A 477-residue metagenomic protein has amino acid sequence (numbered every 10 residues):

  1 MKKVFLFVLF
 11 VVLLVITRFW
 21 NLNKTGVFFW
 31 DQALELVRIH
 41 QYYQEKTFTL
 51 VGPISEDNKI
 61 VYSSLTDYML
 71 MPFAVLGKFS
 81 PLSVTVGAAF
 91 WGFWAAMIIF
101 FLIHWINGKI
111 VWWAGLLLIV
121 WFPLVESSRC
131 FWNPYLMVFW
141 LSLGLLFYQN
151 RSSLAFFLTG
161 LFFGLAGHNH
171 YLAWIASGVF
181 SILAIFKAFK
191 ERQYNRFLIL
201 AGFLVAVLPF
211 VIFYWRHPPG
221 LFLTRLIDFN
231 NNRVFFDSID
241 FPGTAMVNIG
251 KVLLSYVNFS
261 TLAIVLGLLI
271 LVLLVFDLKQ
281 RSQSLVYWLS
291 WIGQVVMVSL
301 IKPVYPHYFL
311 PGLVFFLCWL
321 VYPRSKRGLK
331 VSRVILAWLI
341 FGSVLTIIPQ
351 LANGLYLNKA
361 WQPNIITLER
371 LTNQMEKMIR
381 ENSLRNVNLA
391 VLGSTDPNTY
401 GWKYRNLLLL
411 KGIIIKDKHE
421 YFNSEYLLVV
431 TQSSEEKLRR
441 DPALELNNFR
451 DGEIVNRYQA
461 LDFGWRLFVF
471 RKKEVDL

Functional and structural regions predicted by a protein language model:
V8-V12, L204, R324-N353: Signature aromatic-anchored transmembrane alpha helix within multi-pass, membrane-resident enzymes that catalyze glycan
T17-N21, A33-Y68, P72: Extracytosolic helix-loop segments that constitute the early lumenal/periplasmic catalytic or substrate-binding loops
L36-Q41, E45, L165, S177-L278: Transmembrane-lumen/periplasm boundary regions of multi-pass, lipid-linked membrane glycan transferases
V86-G108, L143, V272-F276: Transmembrane-helix motifs of polytopic, lipid-linked glycan transferases
P123-P134: Short acidic/glycine- and proline-prone juxtamembrane loop motifs at membrane-interface regions of multi-pass membrane
S127-S128, I175, L285-K330: Hydrophobic/aromatic-rich transmembrane helices and adjacent perimembrane loops
F156-Y171, I182, V205, V295 (+1 more regions): Membrane-interface alpha helices of multi-pass inner-membrane proteins
W338-F463: Catalytic lumenal/periplasmic loop and adjoining terminal transmembrane helix of membrane glycan-assembly enzymes
